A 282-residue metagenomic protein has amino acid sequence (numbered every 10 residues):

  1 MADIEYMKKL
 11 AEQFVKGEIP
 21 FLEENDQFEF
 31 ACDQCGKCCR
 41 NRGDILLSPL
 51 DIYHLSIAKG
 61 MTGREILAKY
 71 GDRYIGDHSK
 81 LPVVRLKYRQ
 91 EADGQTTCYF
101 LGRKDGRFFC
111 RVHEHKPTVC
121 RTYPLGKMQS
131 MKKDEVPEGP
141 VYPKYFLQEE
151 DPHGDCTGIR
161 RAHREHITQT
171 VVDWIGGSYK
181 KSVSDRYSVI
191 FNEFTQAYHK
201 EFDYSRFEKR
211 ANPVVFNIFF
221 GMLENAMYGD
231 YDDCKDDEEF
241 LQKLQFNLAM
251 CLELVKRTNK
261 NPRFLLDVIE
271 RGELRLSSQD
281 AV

Functional and structural regions predicted by a protein language model:
M1-V282: Short loop/turn segments that flank or connect secondary-structure elements
